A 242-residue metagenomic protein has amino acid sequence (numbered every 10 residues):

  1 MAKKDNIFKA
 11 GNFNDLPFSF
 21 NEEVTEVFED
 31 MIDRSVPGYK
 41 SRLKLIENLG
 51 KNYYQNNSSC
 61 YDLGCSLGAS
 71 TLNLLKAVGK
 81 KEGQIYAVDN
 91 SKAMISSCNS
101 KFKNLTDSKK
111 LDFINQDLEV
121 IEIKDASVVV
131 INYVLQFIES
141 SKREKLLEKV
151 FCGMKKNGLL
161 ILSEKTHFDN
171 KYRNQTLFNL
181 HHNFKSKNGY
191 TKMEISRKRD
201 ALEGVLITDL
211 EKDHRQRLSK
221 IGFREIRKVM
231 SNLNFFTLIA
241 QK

Functional and structural regions predicted by a protein language model:
F13-P17, V24-L43: Class I SAM-dependent methyltransferase Rossmann-like catalytic core, especially the SAM/SAH-binding loop
G38-N56: Conserved alpha-helix/loop element of class I SAM-dependent methyltransferases that forms part of the SAM/SAH-binding
N57-S66: Conserved class I S-adenosyl-L-methionine
Y61, T71-E119: Class I SAM-dependent methyltransferase SAM/SAH-binding core
V130: A conserved beta-strand element that flanks and buttresses the S-adenosyl-L-methionine
E144-K156: A short glycine-rich, Lys/Arg-flanked "PGG" loop and its adjoining helix->strand segment in the class I
N157-K165: Conserved beta-strand signature within the Rossmann-like core of class I S-adenosyl-L-methionine
T166-S219: C-terminal alpha-helical "lid/dimerization" subdomain adjacent to the S-adenosyl-L-methionine
